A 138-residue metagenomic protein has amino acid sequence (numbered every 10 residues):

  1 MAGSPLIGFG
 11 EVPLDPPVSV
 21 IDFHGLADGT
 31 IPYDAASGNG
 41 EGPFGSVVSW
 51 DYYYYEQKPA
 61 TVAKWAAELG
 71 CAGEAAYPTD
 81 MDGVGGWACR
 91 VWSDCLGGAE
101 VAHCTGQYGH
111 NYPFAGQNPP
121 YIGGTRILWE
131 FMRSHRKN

Functional and structural regions predicted by a protein language model:
M1-N138: Flexible, surface-exposed loop/gating regions in the mature catalytic domains of secreted/periplasmic hydrolases
